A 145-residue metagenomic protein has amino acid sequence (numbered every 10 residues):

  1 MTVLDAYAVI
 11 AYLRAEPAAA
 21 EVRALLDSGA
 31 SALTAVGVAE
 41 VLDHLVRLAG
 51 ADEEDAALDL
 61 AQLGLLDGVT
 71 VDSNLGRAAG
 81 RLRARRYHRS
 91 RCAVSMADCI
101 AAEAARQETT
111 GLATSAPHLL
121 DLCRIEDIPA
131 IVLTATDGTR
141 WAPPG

Functional and structural regions predicted by a protein language model:
M1-L33, V46-D59, W141: Short, well-structured N-terminal submotif of metal-dependent ribonuclease cores
T2, A30-A32, G64-T70, R106: Short loop->beta-strand "edge-of-pocket" segments that line small-molecule binding or catalytic clefts across diverse
A20, D43, R77, L120-D121: Alpha-helical elements of the RecA-like P-loop NTPase motor core of helicases
A35-G37, S95: Hydrophobic alpha-helical segments that drive targeting, anchoring, or assembly
E40-R85: Active-site-proximal, substrate-binding regions of enzyme catalytic domains and RNA-binding/basic surfaces
V69-P117: Active-site neighborhoods of divalent-metal-dependent phosphate/nucleic-acid chemistry enzymes
A102, R106-G145: Acidic, PIN/NYN-like endoribonuclease modules and their adjacent C-terminal/linker elements
